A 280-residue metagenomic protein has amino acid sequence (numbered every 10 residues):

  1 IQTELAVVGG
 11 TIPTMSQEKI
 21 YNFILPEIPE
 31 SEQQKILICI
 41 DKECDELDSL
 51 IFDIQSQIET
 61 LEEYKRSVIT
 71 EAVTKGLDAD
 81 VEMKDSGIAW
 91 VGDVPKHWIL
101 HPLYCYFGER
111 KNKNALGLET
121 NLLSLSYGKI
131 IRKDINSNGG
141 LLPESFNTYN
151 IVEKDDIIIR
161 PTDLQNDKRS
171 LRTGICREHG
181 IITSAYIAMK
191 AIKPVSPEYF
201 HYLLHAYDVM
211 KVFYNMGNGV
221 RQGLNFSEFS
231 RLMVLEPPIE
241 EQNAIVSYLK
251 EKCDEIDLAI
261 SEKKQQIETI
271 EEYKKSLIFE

Functional and structural regions predicted by a protein language model:
I1-V7, L118-N138, R160-I182, E198-Y202 (+1 more regions): Short, ligand-facing micro-motifs at secondary-structure edges
E4, V8-Q34, G180-A185, N218-N243: A short glycine-rich beta-alpha junction/loop motif
G9, F52, G140-F146, S261: Short, solvent-exposed loop/turn positions at domain surfaces that link secondary-structure elements or cap domain
N22, E30, Q34, D85-N114 (+6 more regions): Non-catalytic DNA-recognition/assembly elements of restriction-modification systems
E27-E82, E236-E280: Amphipathic alpha-helical coiled-coil/heptad-repeat segments
S86-G87, H101-I157: Sequence-specific dsDNA recognition surfaces
